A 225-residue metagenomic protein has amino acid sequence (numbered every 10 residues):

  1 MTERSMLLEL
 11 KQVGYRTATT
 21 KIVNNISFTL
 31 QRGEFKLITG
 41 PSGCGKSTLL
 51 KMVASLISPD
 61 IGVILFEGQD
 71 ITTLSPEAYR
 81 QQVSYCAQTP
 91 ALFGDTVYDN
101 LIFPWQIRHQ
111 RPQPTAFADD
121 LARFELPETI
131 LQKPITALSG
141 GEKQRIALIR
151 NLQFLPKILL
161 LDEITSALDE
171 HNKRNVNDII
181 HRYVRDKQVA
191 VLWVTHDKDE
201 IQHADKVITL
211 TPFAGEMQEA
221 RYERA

Functional and structural regions predicted by a protein language model:
A54: Helix-to-loop junction immediately C-terminal to a conserved catalytic motif
G62-D70, Y79: Conserved ABC transporter NBD signature motif
P90-D99, R108: Conserved catalytic motifs of ABC-family nucleotide-binding domains
P114-I130: Conserved ABC ATPase "signature" region
P134-L138, E142: Conserved ABC ATPase signature
A147-L148: Hydrophobic anchor residue at the start of the ABC signature
L159-E163: Catalytic Walker B motif of ABC-type/P-loop ATPase nucleotide-binding domains
